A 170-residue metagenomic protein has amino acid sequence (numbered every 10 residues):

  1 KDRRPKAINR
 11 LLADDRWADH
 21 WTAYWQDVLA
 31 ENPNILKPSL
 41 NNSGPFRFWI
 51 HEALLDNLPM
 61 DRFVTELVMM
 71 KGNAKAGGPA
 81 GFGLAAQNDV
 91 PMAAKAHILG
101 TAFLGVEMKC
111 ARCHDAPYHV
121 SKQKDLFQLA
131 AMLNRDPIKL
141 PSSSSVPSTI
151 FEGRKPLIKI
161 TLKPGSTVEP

Functional and structural regions predicted by a protein language model:
K1-P170: Short, structured secondary-structure elements that scaffold catalytic or ligand/cofactor-binding regions
